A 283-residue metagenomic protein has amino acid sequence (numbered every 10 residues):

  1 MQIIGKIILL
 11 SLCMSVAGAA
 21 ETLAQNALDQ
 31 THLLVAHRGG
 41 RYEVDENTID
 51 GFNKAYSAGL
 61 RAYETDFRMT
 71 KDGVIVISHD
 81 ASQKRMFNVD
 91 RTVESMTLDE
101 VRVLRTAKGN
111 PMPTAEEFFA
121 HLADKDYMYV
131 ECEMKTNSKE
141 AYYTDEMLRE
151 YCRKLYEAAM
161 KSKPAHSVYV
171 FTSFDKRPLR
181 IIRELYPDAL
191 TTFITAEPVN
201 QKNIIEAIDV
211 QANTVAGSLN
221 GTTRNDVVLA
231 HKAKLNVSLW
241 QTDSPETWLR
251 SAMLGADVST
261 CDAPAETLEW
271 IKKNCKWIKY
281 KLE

Functional and structural regions predicted by a protein language model:
M1-Q2: N-terminal secretory signal peptides that target proteins for export/translocation
K6-S15: Bacterial N-terminal signal peptides
M14-T22: C-terminal segment of classical bacterial N-terminal signal peptides
E21-E283: Phosphate-group recognition and catalysis centered on beta-loop-alpha active-site segments
